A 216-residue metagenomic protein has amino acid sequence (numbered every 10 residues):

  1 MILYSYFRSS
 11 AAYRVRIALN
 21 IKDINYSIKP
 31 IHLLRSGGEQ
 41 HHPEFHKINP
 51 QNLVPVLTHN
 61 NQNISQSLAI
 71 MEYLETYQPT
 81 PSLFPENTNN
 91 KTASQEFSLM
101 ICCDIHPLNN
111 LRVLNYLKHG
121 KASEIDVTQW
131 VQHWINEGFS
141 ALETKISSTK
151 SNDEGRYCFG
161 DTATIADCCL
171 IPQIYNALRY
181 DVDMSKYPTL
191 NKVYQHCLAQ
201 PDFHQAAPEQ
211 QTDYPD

Functional and structural regions predicted by a protein language model:
M1, T144, Y214-D216: Basic/polar N-terminal segments that are highly enriched at the extreme N-terminus, encompassing both cleavable
M1-D126: GST-like domain detector, emphasizing the conserved glutathione-binding G-site in the N-terminal thioredoxin-like
H32-R35, N191, Q211: Conserved beta-strand edge residues that scaffold enzyme active sites
G37-E39, H196, D216: Short Asp/Glu-rich motifs
S65, N89, S185-T189, Q205: Alpha-helix N-cap and coil->helix boundary residues
I101-A199: GST-like fold's C-terminal all-alpha helical module
F203, A207-D216: Terminal-tail/helix-coil boundary detector
